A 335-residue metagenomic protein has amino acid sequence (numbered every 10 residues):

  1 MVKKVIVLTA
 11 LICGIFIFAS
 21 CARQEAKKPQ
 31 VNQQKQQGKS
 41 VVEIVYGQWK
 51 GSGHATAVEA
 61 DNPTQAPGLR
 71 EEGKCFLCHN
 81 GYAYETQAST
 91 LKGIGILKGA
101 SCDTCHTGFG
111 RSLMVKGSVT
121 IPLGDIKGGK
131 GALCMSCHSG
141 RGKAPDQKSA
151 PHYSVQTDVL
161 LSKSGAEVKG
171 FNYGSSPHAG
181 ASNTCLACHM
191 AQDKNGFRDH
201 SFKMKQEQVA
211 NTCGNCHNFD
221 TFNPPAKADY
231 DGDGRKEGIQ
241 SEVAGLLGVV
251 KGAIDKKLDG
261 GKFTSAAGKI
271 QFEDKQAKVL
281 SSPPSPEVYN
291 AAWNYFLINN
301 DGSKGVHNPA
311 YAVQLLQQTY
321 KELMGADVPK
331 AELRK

Functional and structural regions predicted by a protein language model:
M1-V5: Positively charged n-region of N-terminal signal peptides that target proteins for export
I17-S20: C-terminal motif of bacterial Sec signal peptides marking the signal peptidase cleavage site
R23-K205, A277: Sequence context of c-type cytochrome heme-c attachment sites
S139, M190-A191, N218-F222, G325: Short, well-ordered loop/turn and helix-capping segments at boundaries between secondary-structure elements and domains
A181, G214-N215, F219-T221: A conserved active-site cap/scaffold subdomain adjacent to cofactor or substrate pockets
D220-K335: Mature extracytoplasmic or organellar-lumen-exposed domains after removal of signal/transit peptides
